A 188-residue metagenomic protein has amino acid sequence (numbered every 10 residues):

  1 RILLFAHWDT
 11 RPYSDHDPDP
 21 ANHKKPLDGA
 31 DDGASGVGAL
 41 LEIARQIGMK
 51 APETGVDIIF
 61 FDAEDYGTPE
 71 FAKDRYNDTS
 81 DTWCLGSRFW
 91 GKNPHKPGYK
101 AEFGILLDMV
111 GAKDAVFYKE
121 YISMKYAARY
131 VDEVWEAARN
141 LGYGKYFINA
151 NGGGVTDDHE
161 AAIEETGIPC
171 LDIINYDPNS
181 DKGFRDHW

Functional and structural regions predicted by a protein language model:
R1, W90-G98, E160-E164: Short amphipathic alpha-helices and their capping/turn segments at secondary-structure boundaries
R1-P26: Soluble metallo-hydrolase cores and metallopeptidase-like ectodomains found primarily in the secretory/periplasmic
I2, V56, L171: A broad, low-specificity signal marking well-ordered, structured residues that form hydrophobic/aromatic
F5-D9, I43-A44, I59-E64, I105-V110 (+2 more regions): Active-site-proximal beta-strand/loop segments in catalytic clefts of secreted hydrolases
R11, E42-K50, N93, P97 (+3 more regions): Structured segments of extracytoplasmic/periplasmic soluble domains in secreted or envelope-associated proteins
K24-R129: Acidic/histidine-rich catalytic neighborhood of metal-dependent amide-processing enzymes
F103, V110-W188: Active-site-adjacent substrate-binding region of metalloamidase/peptidase-like peptide-processing proteins
